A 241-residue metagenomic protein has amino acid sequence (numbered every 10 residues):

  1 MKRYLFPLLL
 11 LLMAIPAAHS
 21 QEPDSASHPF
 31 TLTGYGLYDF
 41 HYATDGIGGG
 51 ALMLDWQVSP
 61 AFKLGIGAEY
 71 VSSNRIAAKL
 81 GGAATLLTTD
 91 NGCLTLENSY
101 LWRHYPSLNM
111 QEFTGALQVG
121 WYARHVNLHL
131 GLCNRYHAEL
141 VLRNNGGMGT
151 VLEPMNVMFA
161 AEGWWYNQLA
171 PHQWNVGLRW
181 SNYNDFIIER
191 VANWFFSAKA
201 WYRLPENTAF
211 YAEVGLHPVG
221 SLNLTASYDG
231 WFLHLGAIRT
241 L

Functional and structural regions predicted by a protein language model:
M1-F30, L241: Cleavable N-terminal export/targeting peptides
S20-S73, I238-T240: Short glycine/proline- and aromatic-enriched beta-strand/turn motifs that initiate or cap beta-hairpins
H28, T44-G50, N74-L80, N109-G115 (+5 more regions): Residues that define the transmembrane beta-barrel architecture of outer-membrane proteins
F30, P60-I66, L87-L96, R124-L130 (+4 more regions): Repeated loop/turn-to-beta-strand initiation elements of outer-membrane beta-barrel proteins
G36-Y42, A68-N74, L86, Y100-P106 (+6 more regions): Transmembrane beta-strands of outer-membrane beta-barrel pores
M53-D55, G81-L87, Q118-Y122, H129-C133 (+3 more regions): Transmembrane beta-barrel domains of outer membrane proteins
G81-Y122: Hydrophobic alpha-helical segments and helix pairs
E189-L241: Predominantly the C-terminal beta-signal and adjacent terminal strand-loop region of outer-membrane beta-barrel
